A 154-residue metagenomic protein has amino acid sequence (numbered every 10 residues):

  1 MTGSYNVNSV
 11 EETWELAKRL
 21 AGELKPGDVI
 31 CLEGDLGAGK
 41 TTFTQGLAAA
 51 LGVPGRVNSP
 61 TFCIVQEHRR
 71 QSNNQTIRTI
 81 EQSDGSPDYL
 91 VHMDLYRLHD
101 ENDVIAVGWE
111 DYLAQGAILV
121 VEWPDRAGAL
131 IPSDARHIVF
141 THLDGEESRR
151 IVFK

Functional and structural regions predicted by a protein language model:
M1-R19: N-terminal pre-Walker A segment at the start of P-loop NTPase domains
G3-S4, Q82, H99-K154: Short phosphate-coordinating micro-motif centered on Lys-Gly-acidic
A21-G27: Phosphate-binding P-loop
I30-L32: Hydrophobic anchor at the beta1->P-loop junction of P-loop NTPases
L36: The conserved Walker
K40: Conserved lysine of the Walker
V53-H68: Short beta-strand-centered segment that lines the nucleotide-binding/catalytic pocket of NTP-utilizing
Q71-I77, Q82-S83: Intrinsic disorder
